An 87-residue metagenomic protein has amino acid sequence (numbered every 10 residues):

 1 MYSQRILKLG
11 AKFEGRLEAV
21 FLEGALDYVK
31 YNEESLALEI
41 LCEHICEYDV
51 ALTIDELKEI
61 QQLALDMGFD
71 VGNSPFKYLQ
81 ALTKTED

Functional and structural regions predicted by a protein language model:
M1-D87: C-terminal-biased regions
